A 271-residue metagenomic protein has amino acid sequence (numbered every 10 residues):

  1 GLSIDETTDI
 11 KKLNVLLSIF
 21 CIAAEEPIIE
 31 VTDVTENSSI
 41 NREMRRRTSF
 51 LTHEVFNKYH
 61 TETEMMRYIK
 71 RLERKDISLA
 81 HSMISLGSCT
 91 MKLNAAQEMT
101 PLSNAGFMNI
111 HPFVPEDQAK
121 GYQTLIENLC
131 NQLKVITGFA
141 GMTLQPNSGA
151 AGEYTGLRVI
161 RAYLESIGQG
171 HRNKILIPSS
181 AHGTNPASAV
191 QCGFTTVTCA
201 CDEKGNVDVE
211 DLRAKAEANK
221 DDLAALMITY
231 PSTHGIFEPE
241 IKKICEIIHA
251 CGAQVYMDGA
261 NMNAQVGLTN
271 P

Functional and structural regions predicted by a protein language model:
G1-I19, M262-P271: Repeat-solenoid scaffold signature
G1-I4, R46-H53, I228-T229: Short, hydrophobic beta-strand segments
L2-I4, I28-I29, L79, S85-L86 (+5 more regions): General beta-strand structural signal in soluble alpha/beta enzymes
S3, T32-S39, S82-L93, P146-G152 (+2 more regions): A glycine-rich phosphate-binding loop feature that marks nucleotide/adenosyl-phosphate handling sites
I10-S85, C89-Q97, L102-M108: Flexible inter-domain linker/hinge segments
N41-S49, S78, N104-P112, K134-G138 (+2 more regions): Short acidic (Asp/Glu) and glycine-rich catalytic loops that position anionic groups and cofactors
T61, G106-N147, G152: Conserved N-terminal alpha-helix of the aminotransferase class I/II PLP-enzyme fold
G121, A151-P271: Conserved PLP-enzyme active-site core in the AAT-like
